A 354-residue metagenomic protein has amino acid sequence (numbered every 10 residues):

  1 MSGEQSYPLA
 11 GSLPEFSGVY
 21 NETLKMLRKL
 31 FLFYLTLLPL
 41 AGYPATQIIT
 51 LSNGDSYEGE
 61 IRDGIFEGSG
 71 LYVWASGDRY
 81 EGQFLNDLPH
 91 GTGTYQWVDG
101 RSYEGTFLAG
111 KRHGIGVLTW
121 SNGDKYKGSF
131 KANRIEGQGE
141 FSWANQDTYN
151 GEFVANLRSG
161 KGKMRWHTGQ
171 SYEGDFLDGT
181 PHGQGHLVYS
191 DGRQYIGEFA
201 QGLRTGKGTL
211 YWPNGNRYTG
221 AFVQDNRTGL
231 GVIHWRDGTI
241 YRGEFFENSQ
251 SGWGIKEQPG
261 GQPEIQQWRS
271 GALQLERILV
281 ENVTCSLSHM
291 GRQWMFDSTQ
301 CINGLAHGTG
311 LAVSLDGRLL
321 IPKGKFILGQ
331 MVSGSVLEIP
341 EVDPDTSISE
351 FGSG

Functional and structural regions predicted by a protein language model:
Q5, G42-G354: Glycine/tyrosine- and acidic-biased, solvent-exposed loop/turn segments at the edges of beta-strands
Q5-Y7, Y20: Low-complexity, intrinsically disordered or signal/transmembrane-proximal segments
E15-K25: Short, Lys/Arg-enriched N-terminal segments with co-localized hydrophobic residues within the first ~10-30 amino acids
L24-M26, P44-A45: Absolute protein N-terminus
L27-Y34: Sec-dependent signal peptide recognition, specifically the positively charged N-region followed immediately by
T36-G42: Hydrophobic h-region of N-terminal signal peptides that target proteins for export in Gram-negative bacteria
